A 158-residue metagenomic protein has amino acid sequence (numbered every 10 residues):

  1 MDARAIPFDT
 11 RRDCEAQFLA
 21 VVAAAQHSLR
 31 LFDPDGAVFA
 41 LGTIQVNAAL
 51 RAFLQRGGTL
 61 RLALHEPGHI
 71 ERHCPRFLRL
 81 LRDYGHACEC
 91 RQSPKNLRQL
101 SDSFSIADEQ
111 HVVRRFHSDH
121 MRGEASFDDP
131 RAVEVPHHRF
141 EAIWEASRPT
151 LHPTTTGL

Functional and structural regions predicted by a protein language model:
M1-R30, P34-L158: PLD/PLD-like phosphodiesterase catalytic module centered on the HKD motif
